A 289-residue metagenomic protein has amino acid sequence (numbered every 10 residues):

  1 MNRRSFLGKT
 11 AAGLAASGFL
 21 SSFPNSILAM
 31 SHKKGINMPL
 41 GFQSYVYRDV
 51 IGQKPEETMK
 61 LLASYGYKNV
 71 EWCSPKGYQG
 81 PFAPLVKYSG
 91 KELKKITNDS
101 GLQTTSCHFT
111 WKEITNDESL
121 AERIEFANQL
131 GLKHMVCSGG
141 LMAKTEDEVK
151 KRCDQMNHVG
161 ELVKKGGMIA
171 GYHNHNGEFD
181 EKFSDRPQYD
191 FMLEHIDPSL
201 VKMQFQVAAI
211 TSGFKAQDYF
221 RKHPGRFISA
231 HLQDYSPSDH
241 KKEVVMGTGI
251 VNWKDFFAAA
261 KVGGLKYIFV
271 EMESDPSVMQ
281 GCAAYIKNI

Functional and structural regions predicted by a protein language model:
R4-G41, R48, Q53-K68, F183-V201 (+2 more regions): Histidine-acidic metal/acid-base catalytic patches
T10-A16, L20, I96, S100-Q103 (+2 more regions): Active-site acidic/histidine proton-transfer and metal-coordination neighborhood in alpha/beta enzyme cores
H32-G35, M59-S64, L85-T104, A121-G131 (+4 more regions): Acidic (Asp/Glu)-rich catalytic clusters
G41-Q53, H108-D117: Active-site mouth loops of central-metabolism enzymes
V46-R48, S74-K76, T110-E113, L141-A143 (+4 more regions): Active-site-proximal loop/turn and secondary-structure-junction residues that shape catalytic pockets, frequently
E71-E92: Glycine-rich, proline-tolerant flexible connector loops at the mouths of alpha/beta enzymes
